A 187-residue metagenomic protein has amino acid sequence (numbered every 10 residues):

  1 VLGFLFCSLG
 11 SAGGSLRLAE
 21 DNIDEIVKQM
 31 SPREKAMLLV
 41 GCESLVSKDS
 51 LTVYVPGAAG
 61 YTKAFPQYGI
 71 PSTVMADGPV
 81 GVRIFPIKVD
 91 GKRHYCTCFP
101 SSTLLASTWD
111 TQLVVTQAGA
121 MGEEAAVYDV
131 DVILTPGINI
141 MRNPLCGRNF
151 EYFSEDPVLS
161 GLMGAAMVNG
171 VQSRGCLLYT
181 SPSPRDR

Functional and structural regions predicted by a protein language model:
V1-G3: Sec-dependent signal peptide recognition, specifically the positively charged N-region followed immediately by
F6-S181, R185-R187: Glycoside hydrolase catalytic-domain context in secreted enzymes
